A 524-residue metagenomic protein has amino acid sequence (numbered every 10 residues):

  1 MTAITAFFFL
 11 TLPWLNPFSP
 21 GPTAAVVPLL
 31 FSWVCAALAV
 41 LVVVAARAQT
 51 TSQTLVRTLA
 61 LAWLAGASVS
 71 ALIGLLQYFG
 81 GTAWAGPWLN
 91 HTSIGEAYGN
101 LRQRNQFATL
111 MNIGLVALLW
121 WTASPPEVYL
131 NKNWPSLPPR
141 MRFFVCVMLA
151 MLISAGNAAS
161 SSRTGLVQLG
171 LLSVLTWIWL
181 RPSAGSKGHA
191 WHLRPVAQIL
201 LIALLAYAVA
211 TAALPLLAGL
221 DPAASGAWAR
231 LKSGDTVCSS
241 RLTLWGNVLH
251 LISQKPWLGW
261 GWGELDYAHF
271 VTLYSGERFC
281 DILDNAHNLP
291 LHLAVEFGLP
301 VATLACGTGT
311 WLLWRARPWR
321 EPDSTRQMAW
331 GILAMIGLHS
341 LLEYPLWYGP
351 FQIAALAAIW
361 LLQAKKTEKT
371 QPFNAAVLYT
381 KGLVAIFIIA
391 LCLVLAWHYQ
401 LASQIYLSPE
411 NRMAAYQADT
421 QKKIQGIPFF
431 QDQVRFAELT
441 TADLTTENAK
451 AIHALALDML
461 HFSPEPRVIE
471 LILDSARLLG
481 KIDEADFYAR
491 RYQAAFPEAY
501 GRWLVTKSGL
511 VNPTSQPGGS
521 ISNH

Functional and structural regions predicted by a protein language model:
T2-P22, L30-V44, T58-I94, G99-G185 (+5 more regions): Alpha-helical transmembrane segments of multi-pass inner-membrane proteins
Q53-A60, L137-F144, G185-I202, K369-I389: Membrane-interfacial entry segments at the cytosolic side of transmembrane helices
T92-A108, S233-L242, L283-E296: Short aromatic-rich membrane-water interface segments that cap or initiate transmembrane helices in multi-pass membrane
Q103, L242-L283, P290, F297-T303: TM-adjacent membrane-interface loops and short helices in multi-pass inner/ER membrane proteins
A117, Q168-T176, E321-L378: Transmembrane alpha-helices of multi-pass inner-membrane enzymes
N157-S160, G165, W177-T236, L244 (+2 more regions): A membrane-periplasm/extracellular boundary helix in multi-pass inner-membrane enzymes that assemble envelope glycans
P215-L220, Y379-D419: Hydrophobic alpha-helical transmembrane segments in integral membrane proteins
A418-H524: C-terminal luminal/periplasmic domains and tails of membrane-associated envelope-modifying transferases
